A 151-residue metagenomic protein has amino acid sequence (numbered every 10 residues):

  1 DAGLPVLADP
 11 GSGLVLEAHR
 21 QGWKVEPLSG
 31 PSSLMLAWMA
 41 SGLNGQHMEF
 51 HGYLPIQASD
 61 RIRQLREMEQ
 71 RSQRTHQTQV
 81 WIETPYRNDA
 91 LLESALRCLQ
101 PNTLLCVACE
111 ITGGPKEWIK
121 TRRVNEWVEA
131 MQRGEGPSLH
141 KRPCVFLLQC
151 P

Functional and structural regions predicted by a protein language model:
D1, H51-G52, I82-E83: Thr-Gly-centered strand-to-loop micro-motif
D1-P10: Conserved Motif II region of HX4D acyltransferases
G3-L4, S32-L34, P55-A58, Y86-N88 (+1 more regions): Short, catalytically relevant binding-site loops at active-site mouths
D9-R71: Class I SAM-dependent methyltransferase SAM-binding "motif I" and its flanking Rossmann-like core
G11, R74-P151: A contiguous loop/helix-start segment that scaffolds small-molecule binding in enzyme catalytic cores
